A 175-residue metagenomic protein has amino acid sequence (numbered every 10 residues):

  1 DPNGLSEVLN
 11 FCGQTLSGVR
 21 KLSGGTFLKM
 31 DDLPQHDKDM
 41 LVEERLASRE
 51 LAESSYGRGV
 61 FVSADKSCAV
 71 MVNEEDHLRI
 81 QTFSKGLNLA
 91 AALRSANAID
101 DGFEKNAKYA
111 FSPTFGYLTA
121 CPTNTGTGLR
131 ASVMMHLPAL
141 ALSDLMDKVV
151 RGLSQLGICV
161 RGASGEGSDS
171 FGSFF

Functional and structural regions predicted by a protein language model:
D1-T114, L129, A141-S143, D147-F175: Long, Pro/Ser/Thr-rich low-complexity/intrinsically disordered regulatory tracts in eukaryotic proteins
G116-M135: Conserved phosphate/anionic-ligand binding catalytic regions in large, soluble enzymes, centered on
P138: Phosphate-binding loop of NTP-binding sites
